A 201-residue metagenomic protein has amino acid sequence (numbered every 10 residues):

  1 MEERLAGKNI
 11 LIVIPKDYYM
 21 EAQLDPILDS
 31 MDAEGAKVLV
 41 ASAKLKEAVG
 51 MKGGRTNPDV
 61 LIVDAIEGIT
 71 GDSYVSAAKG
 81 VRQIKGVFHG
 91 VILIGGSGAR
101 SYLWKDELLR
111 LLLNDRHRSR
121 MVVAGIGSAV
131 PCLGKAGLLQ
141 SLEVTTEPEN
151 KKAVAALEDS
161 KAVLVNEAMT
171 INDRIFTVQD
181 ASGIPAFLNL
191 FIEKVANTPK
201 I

Functional and structural regions predicted by a protein language model:
M1-S119, C132-E143, K151-I201: Extended, subdomain-level signal for the structured scaffold at the beginning of enzyme domains
V123-A124, V144: A short beta-strand/loop micro-motif in the catalytic core of glycosyltransferases that engages the nucleotide-sugar
G125-A129: Short, thiol/selenol-centered motifs that function as redox-active sites or metal-ligating centers
P148: Conserved acidic E/D residue at the C-terminus of a beta-strand in Rossmann-like folds
